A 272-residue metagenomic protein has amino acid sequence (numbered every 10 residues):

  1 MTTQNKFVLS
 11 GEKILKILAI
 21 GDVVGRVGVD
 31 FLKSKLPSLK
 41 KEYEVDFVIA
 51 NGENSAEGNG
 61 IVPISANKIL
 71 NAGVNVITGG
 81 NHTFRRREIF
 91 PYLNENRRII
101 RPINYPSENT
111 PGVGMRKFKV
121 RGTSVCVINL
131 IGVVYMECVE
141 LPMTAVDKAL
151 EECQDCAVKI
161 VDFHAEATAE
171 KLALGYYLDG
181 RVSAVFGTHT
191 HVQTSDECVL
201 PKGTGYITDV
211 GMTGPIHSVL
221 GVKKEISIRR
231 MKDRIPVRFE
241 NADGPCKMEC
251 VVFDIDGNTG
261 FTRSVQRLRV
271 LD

Functional and structural regions predicted by a protein language model:
T2-D272: Acidic, metal/ion-coordinating pockets
